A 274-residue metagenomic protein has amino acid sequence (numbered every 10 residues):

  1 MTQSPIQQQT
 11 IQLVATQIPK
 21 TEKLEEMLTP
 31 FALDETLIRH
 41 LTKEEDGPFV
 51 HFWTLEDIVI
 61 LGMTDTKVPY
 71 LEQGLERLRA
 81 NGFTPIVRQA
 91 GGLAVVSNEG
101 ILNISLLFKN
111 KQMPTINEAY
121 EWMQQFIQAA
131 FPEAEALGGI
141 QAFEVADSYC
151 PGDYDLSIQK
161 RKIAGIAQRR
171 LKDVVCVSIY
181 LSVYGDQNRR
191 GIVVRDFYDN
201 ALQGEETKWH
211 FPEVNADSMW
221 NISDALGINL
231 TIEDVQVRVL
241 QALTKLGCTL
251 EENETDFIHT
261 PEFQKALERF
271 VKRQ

Functional and structural regions predicted by a protein language model:
M1-M113: N-terminal lobe of the biotin/lipoate ligase/transferase fold
L24, K111-E118, L226-N229: Flexible, glycine/proline-enriched loop segments at strand-loop-helix junctions that form or flank small-ligand binding
T29, L33, Y70, T115-F126 (+1 more regions): Short amphipathic alpha-helical segments
L102-A146: Contiguous, small/hydrophobic- and glycine-enriched helical/loop subdomains that border and often "cap" functional
M113, K160-Q168: Acidic, His- and aromatic-enriched active-site or binding-groove loops in soluble protein domains that engage sugars
A130, A134-L137, D173-Q274: Long, positively charged amphipathic alpha-helical accessory segments at protein N-termini or as interdomain linkers
Q141-I163, T260: Beta-rich nucleic-acid/ligand-interaction surfaces
